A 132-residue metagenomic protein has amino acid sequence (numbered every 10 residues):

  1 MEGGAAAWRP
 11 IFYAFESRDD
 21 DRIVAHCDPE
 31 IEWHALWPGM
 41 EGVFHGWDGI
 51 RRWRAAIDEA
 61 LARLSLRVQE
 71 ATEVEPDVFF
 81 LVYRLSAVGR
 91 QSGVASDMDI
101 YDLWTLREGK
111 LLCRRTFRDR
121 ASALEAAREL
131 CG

Functional and structural regions predicted by a protein language model:
G3-A6, D20-D77: A solvent-exposed, acidic/Ser-Thr-rich amphipathic alpha-helical stretch
I11, R22-C27, I31, G46 (+4 more regions): Hydrophobic pocket/interface hotspot
F44, Q91-V94, S122-E129: A short, polar/proline- and glycine-enriched secondary-structure boundary/capping micro-motif
A60, A87-A95: Short, cysteine-centered beta-strand-loop-beta hairpins and adjacent loop/turn segments enriched in charged/polar
S65-R67, A95-Y101: Short, surface-exposed coil-to-beta transition loops
E75-L85: A short hydrophobic beta-strand element
D99-E125: Short beta-strand edge/turn micro-motifs at domain boundaries
